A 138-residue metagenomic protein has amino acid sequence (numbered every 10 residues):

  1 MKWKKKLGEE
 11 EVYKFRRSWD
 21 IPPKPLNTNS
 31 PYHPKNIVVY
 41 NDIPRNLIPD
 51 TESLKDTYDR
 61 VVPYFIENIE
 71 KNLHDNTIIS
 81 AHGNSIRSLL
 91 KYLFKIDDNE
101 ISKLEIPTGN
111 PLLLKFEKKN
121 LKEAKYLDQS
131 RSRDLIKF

Functional and structural regions predicted by a protein language model:
M1-K6, E11, D50, L54-K55 (+3 more regions): Acidic, low-complexity terminal tails and accessory targeting/binding regions of phosphate-metabolizing enzymes
E11-D56: Short glycine/proline- and acidic residue-enriched helix-loop micro-motifs that form flexible lids or anion-recognition
R17-S18, T77-N84: Short, well-ordered beta-to-alpha junction loops that form the rim of enzyme active sites and present histidine/acidic
P22-K24, I86-L89: Short catalytic/ligand-binding loop motif for oxyanion handling, primarily in non-cytosolic enzymes, centered on
